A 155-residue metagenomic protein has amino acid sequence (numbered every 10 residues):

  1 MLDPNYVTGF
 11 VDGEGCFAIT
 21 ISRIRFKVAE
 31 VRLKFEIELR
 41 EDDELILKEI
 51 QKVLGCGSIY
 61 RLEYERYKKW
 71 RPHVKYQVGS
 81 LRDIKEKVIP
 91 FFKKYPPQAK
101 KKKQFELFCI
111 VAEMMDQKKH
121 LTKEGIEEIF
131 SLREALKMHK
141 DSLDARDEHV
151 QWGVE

Functional and structural regions predicted by a protein language model:
M1-E155: Sequence-level preference for short, compositionally simple segments enriched in small aliphatic or small polar residues
